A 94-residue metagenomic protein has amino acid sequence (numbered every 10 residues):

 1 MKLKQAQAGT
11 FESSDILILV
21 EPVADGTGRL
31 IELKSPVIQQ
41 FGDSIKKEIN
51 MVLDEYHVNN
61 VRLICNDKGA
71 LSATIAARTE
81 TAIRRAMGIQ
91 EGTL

Functional and structural regions predicted by a protein language model:
M1-L94: N-terminal intrinsically disordered, cationic/polar leader segments that include organellar targeting peptides
